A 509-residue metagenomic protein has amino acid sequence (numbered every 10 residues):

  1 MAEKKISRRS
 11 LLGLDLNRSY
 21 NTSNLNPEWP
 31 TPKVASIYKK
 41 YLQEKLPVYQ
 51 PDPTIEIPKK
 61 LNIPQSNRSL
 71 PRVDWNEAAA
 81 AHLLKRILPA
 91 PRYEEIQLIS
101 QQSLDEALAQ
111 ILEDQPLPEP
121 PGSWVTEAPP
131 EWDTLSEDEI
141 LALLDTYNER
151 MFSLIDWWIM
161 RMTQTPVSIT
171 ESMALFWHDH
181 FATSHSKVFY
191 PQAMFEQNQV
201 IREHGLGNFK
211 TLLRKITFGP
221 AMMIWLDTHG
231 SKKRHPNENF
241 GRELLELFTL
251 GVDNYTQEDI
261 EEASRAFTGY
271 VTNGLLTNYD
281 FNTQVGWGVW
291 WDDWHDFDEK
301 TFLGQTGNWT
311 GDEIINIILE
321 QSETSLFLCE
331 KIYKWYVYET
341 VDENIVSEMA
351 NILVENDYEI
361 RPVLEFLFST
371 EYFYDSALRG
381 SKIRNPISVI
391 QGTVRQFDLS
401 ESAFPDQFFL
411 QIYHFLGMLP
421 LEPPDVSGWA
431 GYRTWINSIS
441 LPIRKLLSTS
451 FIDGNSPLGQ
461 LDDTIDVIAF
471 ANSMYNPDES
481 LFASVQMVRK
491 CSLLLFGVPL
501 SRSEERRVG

Functional and structural regions predicted by a protein language model:
A2-R8, L12-N24, E28, Y38-Q65 (+5 more regions): Active-site substrate-binding loop specific to GH73 endo-beta-N-acetylglucosaminidase modules in bacterial autolysins
L16, Y20, L88, R92 (+7 more regions): Short alpha-helix boundary/capping elements
N17-N21, D74-S136: Hydrophobic alpha-helical membrane-insertion signals
I55-N67, P71-N76, A80-R92, Q321 (+2 more regions): Flexible, low-complexity segments enriched for small/polar residues
P91-R92, P116-L117, M151, Q164-E171 (+1 more regions): Short, solvent-exposed loop/edge-beta patches enriched in aromatic
S100, K187-P191: A Lys/Arg-rich helix-loop hairpin that forms a DNA/phosphate-binding surface
M151-A182: Hydrophobic alpha-helical hairpins/lids featuring a short glycine-rich hinge
